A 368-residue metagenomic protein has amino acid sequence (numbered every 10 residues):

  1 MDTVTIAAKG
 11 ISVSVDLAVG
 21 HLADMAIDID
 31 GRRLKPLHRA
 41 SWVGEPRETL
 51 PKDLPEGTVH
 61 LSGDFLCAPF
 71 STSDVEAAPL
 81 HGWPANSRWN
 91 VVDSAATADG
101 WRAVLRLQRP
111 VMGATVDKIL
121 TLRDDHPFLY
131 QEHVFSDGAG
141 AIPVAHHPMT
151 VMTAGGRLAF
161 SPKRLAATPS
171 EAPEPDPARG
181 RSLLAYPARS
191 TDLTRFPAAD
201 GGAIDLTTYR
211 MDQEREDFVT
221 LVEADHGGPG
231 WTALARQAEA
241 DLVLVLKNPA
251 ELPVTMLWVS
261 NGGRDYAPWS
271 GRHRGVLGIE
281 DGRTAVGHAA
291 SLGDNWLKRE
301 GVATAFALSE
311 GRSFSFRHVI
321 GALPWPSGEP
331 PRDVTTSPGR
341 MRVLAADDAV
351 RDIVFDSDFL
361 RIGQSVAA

Functional and structural regions predicted by a protein language model:
M1-Y130, A141-A368: Surface-exposed acidic/polar loop and edge beta-strand patches at domain peripheries
V134-G138: Asparagine-centered strand-capping/turn motif at beta-strand->loop junctions
